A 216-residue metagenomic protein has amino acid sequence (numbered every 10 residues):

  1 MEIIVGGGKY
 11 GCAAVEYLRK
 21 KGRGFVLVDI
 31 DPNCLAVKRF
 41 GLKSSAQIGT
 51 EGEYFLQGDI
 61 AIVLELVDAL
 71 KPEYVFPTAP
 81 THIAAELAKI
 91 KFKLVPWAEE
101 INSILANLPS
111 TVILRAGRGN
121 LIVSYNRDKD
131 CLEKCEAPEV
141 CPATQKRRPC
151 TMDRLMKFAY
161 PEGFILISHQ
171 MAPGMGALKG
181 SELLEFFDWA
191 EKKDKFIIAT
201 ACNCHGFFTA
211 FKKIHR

Functional and structural regions predicted by a protein language model:
M1-R19: Glycine-rich adenosine-cofactor-binding loop
G7-C12, T78-A85, R118-G119, D128-C131 (+1 more regions): Gly/Ser/Thr-rich loops at beta-strand to alpha-helix junctions that form or flank small-molecule/cofactor-binding
Y10-V15, C34-A36, F207-F208: Short N-terminal binding/cap micro-motifs at the start of the first secondary-structure element
K20-G24: Conserved S-adenosyl-L-methionine
V26-P32: Conserved acidic E/D residue at the C-terminus of a beta-strand in Rossmann-like folds
L35, R39-G41, I48-V112: Phosphate-bearing ligand-interacting subdomains that bind or position ATP/ADP/UDP/GDP/NAD(P) or nucleotide-linked
L114-D188: A conserved mid-domain beta-alpha-beta active-site/ligand-binding segment of alpha/beta enzyme cores
S181-R216: Extended, charged low-complexity segments that frequently continue into or abut oligomerization scaffolds
